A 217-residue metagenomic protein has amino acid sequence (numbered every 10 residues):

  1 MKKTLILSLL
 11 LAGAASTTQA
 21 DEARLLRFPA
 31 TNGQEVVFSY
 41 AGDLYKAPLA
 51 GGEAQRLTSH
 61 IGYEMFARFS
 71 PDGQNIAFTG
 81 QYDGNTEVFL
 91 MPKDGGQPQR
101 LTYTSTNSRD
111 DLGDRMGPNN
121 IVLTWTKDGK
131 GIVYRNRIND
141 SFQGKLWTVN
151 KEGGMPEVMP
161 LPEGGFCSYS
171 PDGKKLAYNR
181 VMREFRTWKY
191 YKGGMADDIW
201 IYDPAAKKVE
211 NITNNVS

Functional and structural regions predicted by a protein language model:
T4-G13: Sec-dependent N-terminal signal peptides
A12-A23: Bacterial Sec-dependent signal peptides at the C-terminal "C-region" and cleavage site
A20-D21, S39-Y45, S59-E64, T79-F89 (+7 more regions): A flexible loop/linker signature enriched in serine peptidases of the S9 family
D21-L49: Mature N-terminal segment immediately following signal peptide/propeptide cleavage in secreted/periplasmic
G33-Q34, D72-Q74, D128-K130, D172-K174: Short coil/turn segments that connect the beta-strands within blades of beta-propeller domains
G51-A54: Histidine-rich, glycine-flanked metal-binding segment
